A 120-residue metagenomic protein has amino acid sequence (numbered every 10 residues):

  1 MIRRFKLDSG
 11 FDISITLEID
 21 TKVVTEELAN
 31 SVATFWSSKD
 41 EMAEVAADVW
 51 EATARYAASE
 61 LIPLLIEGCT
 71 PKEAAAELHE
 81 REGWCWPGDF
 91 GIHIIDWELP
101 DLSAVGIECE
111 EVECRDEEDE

Functional and structural regions predicted by a protein language model:
M1-L28: Short, extreme N-terminal segment that most often corresponds to the first beta-strand
A33-E120: Acidic, low-complexity intrinsically disordered segments
